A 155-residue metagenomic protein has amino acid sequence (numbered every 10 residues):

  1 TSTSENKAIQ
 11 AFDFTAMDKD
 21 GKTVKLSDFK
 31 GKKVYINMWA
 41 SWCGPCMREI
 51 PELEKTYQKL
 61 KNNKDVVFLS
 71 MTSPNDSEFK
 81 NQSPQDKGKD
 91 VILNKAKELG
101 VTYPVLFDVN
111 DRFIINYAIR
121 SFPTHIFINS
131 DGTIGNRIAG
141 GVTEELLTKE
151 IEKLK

Functional and structural regions predicted by a protein language model:
T1-D13, K155: N-terminal targeting signals for export/organelle localization
D13-V34, Y57-K59: A short beta-strand-turn-helix
K32-V34, W39-W42, N75, S121: Short pre-active-site segment immediately N-terminal to redox-active cysteine/selenocysteine motifs in thiol-based
M38-K55: Conserved redox-active cysteine motifs that mediate thiol-disulfide chemistry, especially di-cysteine Cys-X(1-2)-Cys
N75-K87: Short, flexible/disordered intra-domain loops and linkers
P84-I128: Short, internal strand/loop/helix patches that form the active-site neighborhood or redox-interaction surface
S121-K155: Thiol-/selenol-based redox modules, centered on thioredoxin-like and closely related oxidoreductase domains
